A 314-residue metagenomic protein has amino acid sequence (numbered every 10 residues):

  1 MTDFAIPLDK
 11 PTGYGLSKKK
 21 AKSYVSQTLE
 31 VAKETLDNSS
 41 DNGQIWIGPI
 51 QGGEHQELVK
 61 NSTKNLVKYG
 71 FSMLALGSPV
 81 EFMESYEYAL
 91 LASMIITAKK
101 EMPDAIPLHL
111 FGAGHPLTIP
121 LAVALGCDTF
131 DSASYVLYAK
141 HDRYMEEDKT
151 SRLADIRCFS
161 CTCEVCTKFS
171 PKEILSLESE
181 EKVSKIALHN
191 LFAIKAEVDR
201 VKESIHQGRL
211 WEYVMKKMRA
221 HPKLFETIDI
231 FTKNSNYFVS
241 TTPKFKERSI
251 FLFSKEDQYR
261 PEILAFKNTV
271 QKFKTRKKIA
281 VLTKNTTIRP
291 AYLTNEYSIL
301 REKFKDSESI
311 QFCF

Functional and structural regions predicted by a protein language model:
M1-L8, Y69: Catalytic domains of carbohydrate-active enzymes, especially glycoside hydrolases
T2, K33, S40, F71-S72 (+2 more regions): Structural alpha-beta junctions
F4, I45-I47, S72-M73, K278-A280 (+1 more regions): Structural motif
A5, K10-K33, L74: Catalytic nucleotidyltransferase
P7-K10, I50-G52, A113, K284-N285: Short, well-ordered beta-to-alpha junction loops that form the rim of enzyme active sites and present histidine/acidic
D9-G15, C163-F314: C-terminal extensions of enzymes
S17-K18, V59-N61, L293: A short secondary-structure junction signal
S23-E30, N38-C166: Glycine-rich phosphate/ribose-binding loops and adjacent secondary-structure elements that form binding surfaces
